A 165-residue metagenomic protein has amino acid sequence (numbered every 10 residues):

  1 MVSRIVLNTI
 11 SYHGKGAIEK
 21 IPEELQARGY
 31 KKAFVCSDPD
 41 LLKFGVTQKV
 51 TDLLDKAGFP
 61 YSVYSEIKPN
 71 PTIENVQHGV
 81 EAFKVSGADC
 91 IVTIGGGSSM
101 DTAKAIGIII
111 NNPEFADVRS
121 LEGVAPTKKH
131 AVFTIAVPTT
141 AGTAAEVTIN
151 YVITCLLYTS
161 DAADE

Functional and structural regions predicted by a protein language model:
M1-Y64: An N-terminal, well-structured beta->alpha segment
G14-G16, F115-L121, T154-L157: Short gly/ser/thr-rich secondary-structure transition/capping motifs
F34-V35, V92, I135: Conserved beta-strand elements of the Class I
L42-F115: N-terminal small/polar loop signature for handling phosphorylated ligands or for N-terminal nucleophile
N112-T139: Short, acidic/small-residue loops that bind anionic groups at enzyme active sites
G142-T154: Short, glycine-/small-residue-rich phosphate/pyrophosphate-handling segment
Y158-A163: Conserved small/polar residues in nucleotide/adenosyl-binding loops
